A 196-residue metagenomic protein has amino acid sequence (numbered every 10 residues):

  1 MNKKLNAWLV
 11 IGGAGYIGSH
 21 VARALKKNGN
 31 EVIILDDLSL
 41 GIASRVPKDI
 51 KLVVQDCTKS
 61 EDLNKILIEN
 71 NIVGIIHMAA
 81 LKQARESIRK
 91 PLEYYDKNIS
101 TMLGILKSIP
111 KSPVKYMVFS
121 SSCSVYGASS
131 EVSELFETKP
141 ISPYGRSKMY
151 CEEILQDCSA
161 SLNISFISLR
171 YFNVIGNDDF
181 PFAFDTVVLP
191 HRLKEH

Functional and structural regions predicted by a protein language model:
M1-D178: N-terminal Rossmann-like NAD(P)+-binding domain of SDR-like oxidoreductases, especially those catalyzing
K107, K194-E195: Generic alpha-helical structural context detector
P140-S147, D185-K194: The catalytic Tyr-centered alpha-helix of NAD(P)H-dependent dehydrogenases
V174, E195-H196: Conserved catalytic core of Hanks-type protein kinase domains
P181-A183: Short beta-strand and adjoining strand-loop segment in the mid-core of the Rossmann-like NAD(P)-dependent dehydrogenase
